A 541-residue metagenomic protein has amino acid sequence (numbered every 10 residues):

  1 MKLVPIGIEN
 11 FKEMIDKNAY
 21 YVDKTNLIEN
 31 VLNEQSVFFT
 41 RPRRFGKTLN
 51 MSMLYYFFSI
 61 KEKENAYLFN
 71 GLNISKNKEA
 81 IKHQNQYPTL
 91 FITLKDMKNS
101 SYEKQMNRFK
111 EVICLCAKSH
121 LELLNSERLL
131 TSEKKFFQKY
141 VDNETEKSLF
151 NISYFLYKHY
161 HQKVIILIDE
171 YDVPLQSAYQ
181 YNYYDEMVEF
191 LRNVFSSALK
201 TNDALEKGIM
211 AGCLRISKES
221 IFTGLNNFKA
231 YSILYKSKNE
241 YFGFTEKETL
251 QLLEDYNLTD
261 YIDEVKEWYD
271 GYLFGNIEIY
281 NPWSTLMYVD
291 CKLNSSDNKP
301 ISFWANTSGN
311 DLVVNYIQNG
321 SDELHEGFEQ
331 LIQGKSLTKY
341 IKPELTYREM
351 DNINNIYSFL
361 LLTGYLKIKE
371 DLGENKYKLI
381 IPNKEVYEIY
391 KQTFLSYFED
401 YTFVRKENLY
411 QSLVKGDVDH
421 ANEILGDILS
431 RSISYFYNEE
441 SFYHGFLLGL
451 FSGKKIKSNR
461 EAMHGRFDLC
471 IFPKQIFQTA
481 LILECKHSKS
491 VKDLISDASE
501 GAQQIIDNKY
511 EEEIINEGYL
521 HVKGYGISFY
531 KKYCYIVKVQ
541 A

Functional and structural regions predicted by a protein language model:
M1-E439, K454, I476: Phosphate-binding site recognition
V418-A541: Structural signature of nuclease core domains in nucleic-acid processing machines
